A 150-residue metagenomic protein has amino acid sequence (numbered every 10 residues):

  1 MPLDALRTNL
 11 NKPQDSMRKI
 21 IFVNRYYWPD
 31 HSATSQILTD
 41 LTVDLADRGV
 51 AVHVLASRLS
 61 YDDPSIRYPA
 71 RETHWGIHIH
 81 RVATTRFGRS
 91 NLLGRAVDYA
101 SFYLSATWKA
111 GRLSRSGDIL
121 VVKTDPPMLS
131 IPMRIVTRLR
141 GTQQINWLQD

Functional and structural regions predicted by a protein language model:
P2-H78: N-terminal subdomain of nucleotide-sugar transferases
M17, G49, S116-G117, G141: A general structural motif
R25, T84-G94, R140-D150: Acceptor-binding helix/loop patch of EC 2.4 sugar-transfer enzymes, predominantly nucleotide-sugar-dependent
Y27-P29, L93-V97, L120: Short, contiguous strand/loop micro-motifs
S32-A33, P64-S65, N91, S130-R134: Short glycine-/acidic-enriched loop or helix-start segments at secondary-structure transitions that form or flank
A46, S114, T137: Conserved ATPase "switch" residues in P-loop NTPase domains
L55-S114: A conserved catalytic-core segment of Leloir-type glycosyltransferases
S101-S105, A110-G111, I119-T142, N146-Q149: An aromatic- and histidine-rich active-site surface loop
